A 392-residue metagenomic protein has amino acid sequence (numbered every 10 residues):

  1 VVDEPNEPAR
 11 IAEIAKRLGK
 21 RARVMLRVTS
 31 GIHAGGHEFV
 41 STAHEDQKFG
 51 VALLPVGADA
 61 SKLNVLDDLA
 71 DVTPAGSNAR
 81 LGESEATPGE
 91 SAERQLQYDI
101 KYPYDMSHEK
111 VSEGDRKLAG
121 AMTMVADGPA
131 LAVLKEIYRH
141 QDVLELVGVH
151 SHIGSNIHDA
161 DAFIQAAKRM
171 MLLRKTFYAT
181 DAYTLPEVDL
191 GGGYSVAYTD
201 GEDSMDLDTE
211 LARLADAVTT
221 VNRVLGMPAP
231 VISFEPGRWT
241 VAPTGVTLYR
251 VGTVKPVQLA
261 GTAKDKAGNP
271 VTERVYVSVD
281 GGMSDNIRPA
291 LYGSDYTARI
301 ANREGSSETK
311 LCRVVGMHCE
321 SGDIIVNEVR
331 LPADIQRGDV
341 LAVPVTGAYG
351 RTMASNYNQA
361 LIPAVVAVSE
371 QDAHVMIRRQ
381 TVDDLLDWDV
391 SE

Functional and structural regions predicted by a protein language model:
V1-G82, P88-E187, V196, A217 (+1 more regions): Active-site-proximal beta-alpha core segment in soluble small-molecule metabolic enzymes
V2-P5, L53, M124-G128, I164 (+7 more regions): Electropositive phosphate-/nucleotide-binding environments in soluble metabolic enzymes
P5, T29-G31, H152, G191 (+4 more regions): Anionic group-transfer/hydrolysis microenvironments
I11, L26, V149, L190 (+3 more regions): Conserved, mostly hydrophobic/aromatic
I32-G36, G154, P186-E202, I232-T244: Flexible glycine/acidic-rich beta-alpha junction loops that bind and position SAM and/or redox cofactors in anaerobic
I157-A166, A197-E210, V241-T253, V326-L331: Short glycine/threonine-rich loop-to-helix capping motif typified by GTGT followed within a few residues by an Asp-Pro
M205-N222: Glycine-rich and small/hydrophobic secondary-structure elements
T219, R223-E392: Charged (often Lys/Glu-rich) extended helix/loop segments that serve as interaction or gating elements
